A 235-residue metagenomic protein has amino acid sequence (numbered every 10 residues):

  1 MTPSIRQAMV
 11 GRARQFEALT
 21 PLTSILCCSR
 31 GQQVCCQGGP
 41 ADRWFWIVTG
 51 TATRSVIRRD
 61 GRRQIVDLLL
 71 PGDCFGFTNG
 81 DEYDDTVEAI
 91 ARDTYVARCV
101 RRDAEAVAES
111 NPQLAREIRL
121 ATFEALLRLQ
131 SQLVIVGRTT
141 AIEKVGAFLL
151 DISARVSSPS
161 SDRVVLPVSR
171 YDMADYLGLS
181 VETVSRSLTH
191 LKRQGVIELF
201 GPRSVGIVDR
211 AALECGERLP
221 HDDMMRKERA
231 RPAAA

Functional and structural regions predicted by a protein language model:
M1-R30, A41, D73-F75, G80-D81: Cyclic nucleotide-binding regulatory module and flanking cytosolic helices
S29-R30, V48-T49, L70, A91 (+1 more regions): A cytosolic small-molecule/anion-sensing beta-strand core signal
Q33-G39: Short phosphate-coordinating micro-motif centered on Lys-Gly-acidic
V34, V66-D67: Local beta-strand/beta-hairpin segments that build beta-sheet-rich folds
D42-S55, P71-G72: Glycine- and acidic-residue-biased ligand/ion/polar-headgroup-sensing regions
D67-L127: Cyclic-nucleotide recognition modules
E109, Q113-S180: Polybasic "coupling" helices that flank or enter modular domains
A154-A235: Phosphate-/nucleic-acid-contacting segments
